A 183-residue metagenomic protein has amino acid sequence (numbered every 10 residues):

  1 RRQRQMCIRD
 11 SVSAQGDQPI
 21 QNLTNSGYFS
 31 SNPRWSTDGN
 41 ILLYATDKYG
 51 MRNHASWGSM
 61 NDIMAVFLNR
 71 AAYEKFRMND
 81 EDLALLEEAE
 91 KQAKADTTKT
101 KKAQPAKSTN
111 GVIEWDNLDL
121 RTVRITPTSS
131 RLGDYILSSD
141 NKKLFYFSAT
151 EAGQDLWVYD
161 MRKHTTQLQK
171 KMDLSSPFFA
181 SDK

Functional and structural regions predicted by a protein language model:
R2, K142-F147, P177-F178, D182-K183: Short beta-strand elements that form the blades of beta-propeller/WD-repeat-like and other beta-sheet-rich scaffold
Q3-I8: Short, small-residue-biased leader/transition segments that mark boundaries at the very start of proteins
R9, R52-A55, S59-V66, A152-V158: Structural motif
D10-F29, F67-E90, I113-S130, D160-S175: Multi-bladed beta-propeller domains
L23, G39-L43, L144-F145, K183: Hydrophobic beta-strand positions that form the internal "hydrophobic ladder" of WD40/Gbeta-like beta-propeller blades
R34, T126, I136, F178-F179: Conserved beta-strand position repeated across blades of beta-propeller domains
T97-L118: Blade/loop signatures of beta-propeller domains
